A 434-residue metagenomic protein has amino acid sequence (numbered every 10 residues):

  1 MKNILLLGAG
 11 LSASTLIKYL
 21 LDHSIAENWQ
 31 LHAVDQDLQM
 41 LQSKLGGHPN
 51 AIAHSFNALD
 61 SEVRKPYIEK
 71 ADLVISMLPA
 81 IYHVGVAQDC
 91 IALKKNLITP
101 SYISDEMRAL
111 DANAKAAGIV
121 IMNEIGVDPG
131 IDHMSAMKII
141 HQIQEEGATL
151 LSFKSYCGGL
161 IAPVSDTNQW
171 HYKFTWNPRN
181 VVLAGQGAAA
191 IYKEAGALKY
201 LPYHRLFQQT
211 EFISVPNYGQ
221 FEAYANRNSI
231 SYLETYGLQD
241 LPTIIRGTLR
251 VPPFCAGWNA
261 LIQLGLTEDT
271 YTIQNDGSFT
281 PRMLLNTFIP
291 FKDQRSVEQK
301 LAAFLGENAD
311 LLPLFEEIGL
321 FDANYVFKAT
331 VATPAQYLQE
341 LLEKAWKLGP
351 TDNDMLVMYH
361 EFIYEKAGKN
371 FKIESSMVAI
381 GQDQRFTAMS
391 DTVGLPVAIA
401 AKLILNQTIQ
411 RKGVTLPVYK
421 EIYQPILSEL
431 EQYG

Functional and structural regions predicted by a protein language model:
S12: Hydrophobic/small residue at the entry helix of a nucleotide-binding pocket
Q36-M40, S104: Helix N-cap at the beta1-alpha1 junction of Rossmann-like dinucleotide-binding domains, i.e., the first residues
G47-D60: Rossmann-fold cofactor-recognition segment
A58-E69: Conserved Rossmann-fold cofactor-binding substructure of NAD(P)-dependent oxidoreductases
D72-S76, L97-T99: N-terminal Rossmann-like NAD(P) cofactor-binding module of classical short-chain dehydrogenase/reductase
D89-M107: ADP-ribose/adenylate-binding Rossmann-like module
S101-N123: Rossmann-fold NAD(P)-binding glycine/threonine-rich loop
E145-G434: C-terminal catalytic/substrate-binding lobe primarily of soluble NAD(P)-dependent oxidoreductases
